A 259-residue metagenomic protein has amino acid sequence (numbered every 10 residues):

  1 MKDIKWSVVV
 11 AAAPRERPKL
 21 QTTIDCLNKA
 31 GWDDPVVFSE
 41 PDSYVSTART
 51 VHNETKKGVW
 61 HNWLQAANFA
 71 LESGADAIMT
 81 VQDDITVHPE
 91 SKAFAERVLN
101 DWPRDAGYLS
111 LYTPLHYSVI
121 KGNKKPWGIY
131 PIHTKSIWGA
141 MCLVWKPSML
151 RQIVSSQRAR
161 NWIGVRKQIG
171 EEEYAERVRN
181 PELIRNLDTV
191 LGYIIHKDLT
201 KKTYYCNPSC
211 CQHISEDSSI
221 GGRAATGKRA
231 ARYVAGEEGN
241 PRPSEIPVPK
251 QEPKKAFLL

Functional and structural regions predicted by a protein language model:
M1-V81, I85-L259: An acidic/histidine-cluster motif and surrounding catalytic segment that typifies divalent-metal-assisted enzyme active
